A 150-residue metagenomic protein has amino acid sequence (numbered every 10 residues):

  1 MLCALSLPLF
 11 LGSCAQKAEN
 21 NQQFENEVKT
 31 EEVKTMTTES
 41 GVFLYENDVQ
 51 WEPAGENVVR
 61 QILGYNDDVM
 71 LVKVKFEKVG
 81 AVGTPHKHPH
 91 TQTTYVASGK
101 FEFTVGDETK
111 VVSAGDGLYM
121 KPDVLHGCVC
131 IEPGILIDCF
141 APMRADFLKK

Functional and structural regions predicted by a protein language model:
M1-L5: Sec-dependent N-terminal signal peptides
L11-S13: C-terminal motif of bacterial Sec signal peptides marking the signal peptidase cleavage site
A15-M70, K149: A short, N-terminal "cap"/entry segment at the start of jelly-roll beta-barrel domains of the cupin/DSBH fold
V72-K87: Conserved short histidine dyad/triad with adjacent acidic residue
P89-F101, G106: Glycine- and acidic-residue-biased ligand/ion/polar-headgroup-sensing regions
A97-S98, S113-A114, E132: A cytosolic small-molecule/anion-sensing beta-strand core signal
D107-P122: Short acidic-glycine-tyrosine-enriched beta hairpin
P122-D146: Ligand-binding loop in jelly-roll beta-barrel domains
